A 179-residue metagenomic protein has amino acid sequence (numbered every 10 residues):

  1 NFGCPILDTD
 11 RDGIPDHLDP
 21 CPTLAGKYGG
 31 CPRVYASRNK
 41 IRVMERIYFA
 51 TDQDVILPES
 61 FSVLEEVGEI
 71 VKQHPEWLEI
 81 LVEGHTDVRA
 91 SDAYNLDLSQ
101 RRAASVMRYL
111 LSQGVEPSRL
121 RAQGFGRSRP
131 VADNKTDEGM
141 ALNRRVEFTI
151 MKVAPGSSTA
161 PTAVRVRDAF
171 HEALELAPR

Functional and structural regions predicted by a protein language model:
N1-E79, M151-R179: Periplasmic peptidoglycan-binding/tethering modules of Gram-negative envelope proteins
E83-R179: Periplasmic OmpA-like peptidoglycan-binding domain that tethers envelope proteins to the cell wall
